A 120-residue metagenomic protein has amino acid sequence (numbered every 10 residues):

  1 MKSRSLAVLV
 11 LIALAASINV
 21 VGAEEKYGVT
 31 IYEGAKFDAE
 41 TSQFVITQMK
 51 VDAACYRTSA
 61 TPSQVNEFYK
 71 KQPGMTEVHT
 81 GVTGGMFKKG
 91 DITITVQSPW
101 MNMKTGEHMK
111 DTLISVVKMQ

Functional and structural regions predicted by a protein language model:
M1-L9: Bacterial N-terminal signal peptides that target proteins for export
V8-S17: Bacterial N-terminal signal peptides
I18-Q120: An acidic-aromatic pocket/loop used at catalytic or ligand-binding sites
